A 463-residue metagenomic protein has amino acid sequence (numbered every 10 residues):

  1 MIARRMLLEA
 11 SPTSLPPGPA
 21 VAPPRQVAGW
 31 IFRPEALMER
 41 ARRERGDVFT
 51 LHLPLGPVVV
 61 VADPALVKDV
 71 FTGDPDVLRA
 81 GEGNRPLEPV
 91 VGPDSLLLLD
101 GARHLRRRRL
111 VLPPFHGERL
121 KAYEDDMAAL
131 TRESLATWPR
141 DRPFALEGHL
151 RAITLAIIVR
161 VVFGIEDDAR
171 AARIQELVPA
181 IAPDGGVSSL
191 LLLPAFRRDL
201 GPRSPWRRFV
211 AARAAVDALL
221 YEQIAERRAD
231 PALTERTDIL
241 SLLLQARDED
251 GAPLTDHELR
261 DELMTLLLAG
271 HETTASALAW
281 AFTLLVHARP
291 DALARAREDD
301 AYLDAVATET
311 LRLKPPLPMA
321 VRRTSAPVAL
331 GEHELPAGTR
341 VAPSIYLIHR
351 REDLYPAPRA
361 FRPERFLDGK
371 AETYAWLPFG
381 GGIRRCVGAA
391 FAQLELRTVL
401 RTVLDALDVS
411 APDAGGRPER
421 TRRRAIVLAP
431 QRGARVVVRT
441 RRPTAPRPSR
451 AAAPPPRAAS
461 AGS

Functional and structural regions predicted by a protein language model:
M1, R5-M6, S11, R42-R43 (+4 more regions): Cytochrome P450 proximal C-terminal region
M1-L15, R79-L87, R103, R119-S276: Cytochrome P450 heme-thiolate monooxygenase catalytic core
I2-R106, K121, D125-E133, D168-A169 (+4 more regions): N-terminal membrane-proximal hinge/A-helix region immediately C-terminal to the signal-anchor transmembrane segment
V27-G46, A218, E222, E298-G331 (+1 more regions): Conserved cytochrome P450 K-helix E-x-x-R motif and the immediately C-terminal K′/meander segment
R106, A269, P318, G331-H333 (+2 more regions): Cytochrome P450 heme-thiolate "Cys pocket" and heme-binding signature region
T154, T273-R295, A390-L407: Cytochrome P450 catalytic-core helices
P231-T237, L293-A301, L313-E332, I348 (+2 more regions): Cytochrome P450 fold signature focused on the C-terminal beta-domain
P343-G369: Conserved cytochrome P450 K-helix/beta-meander segment immediately N-terminal to the heme-binding cysteine loop
